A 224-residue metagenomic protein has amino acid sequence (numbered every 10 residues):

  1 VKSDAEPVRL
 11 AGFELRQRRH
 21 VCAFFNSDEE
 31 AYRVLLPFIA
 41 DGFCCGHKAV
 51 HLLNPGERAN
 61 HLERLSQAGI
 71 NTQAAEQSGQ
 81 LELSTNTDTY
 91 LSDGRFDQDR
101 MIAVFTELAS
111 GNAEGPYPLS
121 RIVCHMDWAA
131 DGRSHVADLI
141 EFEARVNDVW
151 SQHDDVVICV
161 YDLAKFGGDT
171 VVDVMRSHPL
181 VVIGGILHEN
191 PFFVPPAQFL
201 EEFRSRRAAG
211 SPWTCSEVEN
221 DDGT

Functional and structural regions predicted by a protein language model:
V1-T224: Non-catalytic regulatory/interaction regions at protein termini and inter-domain linkers
